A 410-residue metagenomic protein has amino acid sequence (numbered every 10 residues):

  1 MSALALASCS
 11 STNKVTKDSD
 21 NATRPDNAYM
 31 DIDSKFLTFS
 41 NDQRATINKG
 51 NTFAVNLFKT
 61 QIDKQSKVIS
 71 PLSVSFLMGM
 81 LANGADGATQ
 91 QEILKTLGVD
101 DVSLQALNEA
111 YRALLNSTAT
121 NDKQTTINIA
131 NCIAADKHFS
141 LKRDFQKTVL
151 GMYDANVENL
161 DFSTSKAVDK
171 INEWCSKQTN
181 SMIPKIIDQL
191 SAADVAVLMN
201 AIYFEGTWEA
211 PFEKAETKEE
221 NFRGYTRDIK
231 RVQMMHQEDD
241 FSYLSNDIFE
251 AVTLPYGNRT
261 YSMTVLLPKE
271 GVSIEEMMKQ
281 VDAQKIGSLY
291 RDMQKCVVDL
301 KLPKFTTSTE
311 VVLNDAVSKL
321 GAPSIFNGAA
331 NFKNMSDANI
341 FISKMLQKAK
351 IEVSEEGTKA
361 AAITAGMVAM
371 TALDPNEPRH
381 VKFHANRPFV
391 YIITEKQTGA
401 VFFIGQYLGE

Functional and structural regions predicted by a protein language model:
M1-F162, Y407: Detector for small/aliphatic-rich hydrophobic stretches
K64-Q65, L104-K269, E276, R291-P375: Non-catalytic, conformational "gating/processing" segments within enzyme and secreted inhibitor domains
L72, A193-D194, A385: A generic structural signal for residues located within well-ordered alpha-helices of large catalytic or ligand-binding
F76, C132, S262-V265, I392 (+1 more regions): Structural recognition of the beta-strand scaffold that forms the well-ordered cores of secreted hydrolase catalytic
Q347-E410: C-terminal soluble interaction/assembly domains
